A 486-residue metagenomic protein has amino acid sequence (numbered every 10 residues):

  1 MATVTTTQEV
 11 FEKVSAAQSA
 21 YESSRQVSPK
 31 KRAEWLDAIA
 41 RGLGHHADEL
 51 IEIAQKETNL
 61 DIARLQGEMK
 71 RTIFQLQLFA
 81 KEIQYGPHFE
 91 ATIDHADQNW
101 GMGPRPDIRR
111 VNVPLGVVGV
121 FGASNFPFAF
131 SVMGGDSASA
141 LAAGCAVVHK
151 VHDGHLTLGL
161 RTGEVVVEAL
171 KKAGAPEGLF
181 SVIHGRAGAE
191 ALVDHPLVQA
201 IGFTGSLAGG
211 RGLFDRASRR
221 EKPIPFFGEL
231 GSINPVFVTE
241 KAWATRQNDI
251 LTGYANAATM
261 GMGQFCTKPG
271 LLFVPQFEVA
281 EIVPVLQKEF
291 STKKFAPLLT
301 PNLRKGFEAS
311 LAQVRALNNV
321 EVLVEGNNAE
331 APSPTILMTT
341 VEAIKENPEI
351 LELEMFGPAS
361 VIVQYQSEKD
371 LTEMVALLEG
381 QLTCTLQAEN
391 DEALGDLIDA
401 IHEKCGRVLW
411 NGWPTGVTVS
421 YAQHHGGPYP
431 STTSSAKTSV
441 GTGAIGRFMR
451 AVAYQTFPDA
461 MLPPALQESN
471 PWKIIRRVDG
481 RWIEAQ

Functional and structural regions predicted by a protein language model:
M1-P106, A485: N-terminal Rossmann-like NAD(P)+-binding subdomain of aldehyde/semialdehyde dehydrogenases
A2-V4, G174, V198, V274-P275 (+2 more regions): Conserved C-terminal structural/oligomerization subdomain of aldehyde/semialdehyde dehydrogenase
T7-V10, P29, A189, A244-Q247 (+3 more regions): Residues at or immediately preceding the N-termini of alpha-helices
Y21, R25, A40-A47, I51-A54 (+20 more regions): Structural signal for hydrophobic packing residues in well-ordered secondary-structure cores of soluble enzyme domains
I39-A40, L60-D61, G154-H155, H184 (+4 more regions): Conserved short loop/turn motifs at secondary-structure junctions
G44, P87-L251, A255-N256, F273-Q276 (+1 more regions): Rossmann-like NAD(P) dinucleotide-binding subdomain of oxidoreductase/dehydrogenase enzymes
I108-R110, M262, G326-N328, I350-E352 (+1 more regions): Short Gly/Pro-enriched turn/cap motifs at secondary-structure boundaries
E168-A169, A208-E346, E373: ALDH superfamily catalytic-core signature
